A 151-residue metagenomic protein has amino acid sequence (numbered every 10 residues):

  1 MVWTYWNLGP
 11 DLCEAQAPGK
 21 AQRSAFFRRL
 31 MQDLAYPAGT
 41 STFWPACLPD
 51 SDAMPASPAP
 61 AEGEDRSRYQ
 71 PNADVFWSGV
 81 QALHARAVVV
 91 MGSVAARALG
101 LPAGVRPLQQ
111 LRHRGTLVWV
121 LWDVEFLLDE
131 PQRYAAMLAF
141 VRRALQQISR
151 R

Functional and structural regions predicted by a protein language model:
M1-R151: A polyanion-binding, active-site-adjacent surface
